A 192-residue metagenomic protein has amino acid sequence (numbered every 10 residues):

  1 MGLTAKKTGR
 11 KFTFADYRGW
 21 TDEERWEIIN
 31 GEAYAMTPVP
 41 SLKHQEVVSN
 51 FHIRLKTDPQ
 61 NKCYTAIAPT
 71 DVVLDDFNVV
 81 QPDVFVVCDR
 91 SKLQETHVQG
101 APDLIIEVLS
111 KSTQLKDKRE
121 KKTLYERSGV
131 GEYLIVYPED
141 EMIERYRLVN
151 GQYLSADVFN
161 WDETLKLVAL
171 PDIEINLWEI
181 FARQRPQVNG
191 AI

Functional and structural regions predicted by a protein language model:
M1-I192: Gly/Pro/Ser/Thr-rich low-complexity, intrinsically disordered segments predominantly at protein N-termini
